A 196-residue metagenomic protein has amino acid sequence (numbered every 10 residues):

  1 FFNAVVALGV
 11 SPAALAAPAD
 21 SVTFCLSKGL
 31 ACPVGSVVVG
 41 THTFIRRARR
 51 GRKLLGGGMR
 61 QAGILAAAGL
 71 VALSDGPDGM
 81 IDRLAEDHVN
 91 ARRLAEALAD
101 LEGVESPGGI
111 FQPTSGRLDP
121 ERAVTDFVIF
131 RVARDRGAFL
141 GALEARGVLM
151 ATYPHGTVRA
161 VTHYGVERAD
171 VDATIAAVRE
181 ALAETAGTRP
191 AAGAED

Functional and structural regions predicted by a protein language model:
F1-A133, G137-V166, T174-D196: Conserved PLP-enzyme active-site core in the AAT-like
